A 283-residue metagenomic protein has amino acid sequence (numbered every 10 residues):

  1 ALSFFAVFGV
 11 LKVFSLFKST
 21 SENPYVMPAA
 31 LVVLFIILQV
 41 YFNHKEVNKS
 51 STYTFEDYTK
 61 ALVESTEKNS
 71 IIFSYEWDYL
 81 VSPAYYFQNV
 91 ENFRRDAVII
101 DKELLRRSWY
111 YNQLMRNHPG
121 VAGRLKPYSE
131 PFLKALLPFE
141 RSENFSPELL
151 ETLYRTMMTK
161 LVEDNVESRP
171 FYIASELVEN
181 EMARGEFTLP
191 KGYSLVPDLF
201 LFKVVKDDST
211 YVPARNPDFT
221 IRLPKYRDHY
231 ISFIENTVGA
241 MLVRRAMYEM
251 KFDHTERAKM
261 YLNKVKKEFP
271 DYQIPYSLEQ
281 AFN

Functional and structural regions predicted by a protein language model:
L2-I71, Y75, Y79-N283: ER/secretory pathway lumenal C-terminal domains and tails of membrane proteins involved in glycoprotein biogenesis
